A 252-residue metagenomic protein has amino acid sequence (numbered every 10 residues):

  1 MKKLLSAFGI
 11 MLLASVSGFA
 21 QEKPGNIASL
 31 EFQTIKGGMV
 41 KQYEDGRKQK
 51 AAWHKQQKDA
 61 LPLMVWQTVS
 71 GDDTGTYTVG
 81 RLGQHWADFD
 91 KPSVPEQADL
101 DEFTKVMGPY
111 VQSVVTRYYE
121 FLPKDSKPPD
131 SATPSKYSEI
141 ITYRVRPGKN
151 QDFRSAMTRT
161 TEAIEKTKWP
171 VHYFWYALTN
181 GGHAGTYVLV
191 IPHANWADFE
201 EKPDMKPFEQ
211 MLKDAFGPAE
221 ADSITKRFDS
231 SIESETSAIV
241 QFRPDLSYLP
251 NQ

Functional and structural regions predicted by a protein language model:
M1-L4: Positively charged n-region of N-terminal signal peptides that target proteins for export
S6-S15: Bacterial N-terminal signal peptides
A20-Q252: Short S/T/G/P-rich N-terminal loop/turn motif that feeds into the first structured element of a domain
